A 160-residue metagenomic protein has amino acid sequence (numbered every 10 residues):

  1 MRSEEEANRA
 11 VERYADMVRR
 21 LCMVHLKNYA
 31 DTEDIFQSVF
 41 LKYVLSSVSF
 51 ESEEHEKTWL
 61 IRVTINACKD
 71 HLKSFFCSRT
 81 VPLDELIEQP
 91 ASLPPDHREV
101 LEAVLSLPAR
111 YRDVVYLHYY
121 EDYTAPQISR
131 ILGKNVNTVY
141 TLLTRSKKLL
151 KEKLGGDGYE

Functional and structural regions predicted by a protein language model:
M1-N8, K27, P82-D84, L93-P94 (+2 more regions): C-terminal edge and immediately downstream basic/flexible tail or linker adjoining helix-turn-helix-like DNA-binding
M1-R20, V24, E33, V44 (+1 more regions): A short, charge-rich alpha-helical start-of-domain segment used by transcription regulators
K27, S38-H55, F75: Sigma70-family region 2
D34-L41, E54-N66: Structural recognition of an alpha-helix C-terminal capping motif at a helix-to-coil junction
E51, R62-V81: Arg/Lys-rich amphipathic alpha helix in sigma70-family domain 2
I65, K69, L132-G156: DNA-recognition helix of helix-turn-helix
D70, C77-L105, T124: Internal acidic/polar
V114-H118: A short pre-motif secondary-structure segment
